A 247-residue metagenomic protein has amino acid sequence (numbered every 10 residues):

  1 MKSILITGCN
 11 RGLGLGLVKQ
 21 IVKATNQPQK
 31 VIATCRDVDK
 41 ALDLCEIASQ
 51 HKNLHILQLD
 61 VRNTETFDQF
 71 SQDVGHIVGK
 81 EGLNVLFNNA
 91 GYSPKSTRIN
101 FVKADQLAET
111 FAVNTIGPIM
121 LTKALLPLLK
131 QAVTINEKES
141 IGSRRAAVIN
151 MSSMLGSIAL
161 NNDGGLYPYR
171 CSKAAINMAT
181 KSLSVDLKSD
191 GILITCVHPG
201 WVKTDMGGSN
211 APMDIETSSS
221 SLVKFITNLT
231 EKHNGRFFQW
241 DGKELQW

Functional and structural regions predicted by a protein language model:
T7, E81-G91, N114, N150 (+1 more regions): Rossmann-fold scaffold of SDR-type NAD(P)-dependent oxidoreductases
N10-K19: N-terminal Rossmann NAD(P)H-binding glycine-rich loop of SDR-like oxidoreductase domains
V22-L42: Conserved glycine-rich Rossmann-like NAD(P)H-binding loop of the short-chain dehydrogenase/reductase
K40, L59-Q72: The beta1-alpha1 cofactor-binding region of Rossmann-like NAD(H)/NADP(H)-dependent oxidoreductases
K52-L54, D73-N88, P94, E231: A glycine-rich helix->loop->beta "capping" turn within Rossmann-like NAD(P)(H)-dependent oxidoreductase domains
G91-S93, R98-F111, I116, K123-K188: Catalytic loop of short-chain dehydrogenase/reductase
S157, P199-D205: Short, flexible catalytic-loop segment of classical short-chain dehydrogenase/reductase
C196-P199, G208-W247: C-terminal helical subdomain
